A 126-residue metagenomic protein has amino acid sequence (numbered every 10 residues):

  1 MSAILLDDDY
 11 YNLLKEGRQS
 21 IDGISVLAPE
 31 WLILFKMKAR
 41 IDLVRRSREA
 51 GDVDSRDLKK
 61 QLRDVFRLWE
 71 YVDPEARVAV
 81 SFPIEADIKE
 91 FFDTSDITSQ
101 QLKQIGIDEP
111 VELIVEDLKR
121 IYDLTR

Functional and structural regions predicted by a protein language model:
M1-R126: Compositionally biased terminal segments of proteins
